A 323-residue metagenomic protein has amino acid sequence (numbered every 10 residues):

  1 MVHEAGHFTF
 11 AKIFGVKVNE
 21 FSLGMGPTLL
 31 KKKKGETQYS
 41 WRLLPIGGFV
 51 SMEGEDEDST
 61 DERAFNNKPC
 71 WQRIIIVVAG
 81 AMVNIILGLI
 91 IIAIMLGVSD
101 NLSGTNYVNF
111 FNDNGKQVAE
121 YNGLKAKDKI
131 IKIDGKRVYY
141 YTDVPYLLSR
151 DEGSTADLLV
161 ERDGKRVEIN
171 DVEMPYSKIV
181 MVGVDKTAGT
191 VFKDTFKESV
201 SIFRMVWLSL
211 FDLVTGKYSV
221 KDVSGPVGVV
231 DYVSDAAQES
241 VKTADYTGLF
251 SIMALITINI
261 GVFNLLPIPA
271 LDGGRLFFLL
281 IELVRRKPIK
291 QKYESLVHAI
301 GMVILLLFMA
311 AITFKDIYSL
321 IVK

Functional and structural regions predicted by a protein language model:
M1-T60, F263-R285: Small-residue-rich helix-interface/hinge motifs
M1-V2, I74, A79: Short alpha-helix carrying the canonical HExxH Zn2+-binding catalytic motif
H3, W41, A119, K127-I130 (+6 more regions): Terminal peptide-recognition signature
L30-K33, Y107-D113, L280-L296: Membrane interface segments of multi-pass transport proteins and intramembrane proteases
S51, N84, G88, L255-N264 (+1 more regions): Alpha-helical transmembrane segments of multi-pass membrane proteins
E55-W71, A79, V83-S234: PDZ peptide-recognition modules
V77-I85, K217, A236-T243, M253-T257 (+1 more regions): Loop-to-transmembrane-helix entry motif
A311-K323: Juxtamembrane boundary at the C-terminal end of a transmembrane helix
